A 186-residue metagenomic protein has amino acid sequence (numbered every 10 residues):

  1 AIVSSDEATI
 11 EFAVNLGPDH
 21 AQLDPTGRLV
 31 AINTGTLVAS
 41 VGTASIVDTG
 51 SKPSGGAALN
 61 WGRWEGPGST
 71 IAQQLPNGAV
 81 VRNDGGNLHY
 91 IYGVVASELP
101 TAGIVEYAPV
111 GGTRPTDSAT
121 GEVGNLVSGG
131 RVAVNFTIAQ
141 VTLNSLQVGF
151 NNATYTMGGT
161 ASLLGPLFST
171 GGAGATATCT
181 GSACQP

Functional and structural regions predicted by a protein language model:
A1-P186: Mature soluble binding/inhibitory domains
